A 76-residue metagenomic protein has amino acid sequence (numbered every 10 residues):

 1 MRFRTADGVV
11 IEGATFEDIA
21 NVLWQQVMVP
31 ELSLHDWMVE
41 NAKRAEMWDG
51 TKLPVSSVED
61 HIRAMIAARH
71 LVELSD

Functional and structural regions predicted by a protein language model:
M1-V29: N-terminal acidic leader/helix
L23-V55: Acidic, aromatic-enriched beta-alpha/helix-loop junctions
G50-D76: Short, compact, well-ordered microdomains
